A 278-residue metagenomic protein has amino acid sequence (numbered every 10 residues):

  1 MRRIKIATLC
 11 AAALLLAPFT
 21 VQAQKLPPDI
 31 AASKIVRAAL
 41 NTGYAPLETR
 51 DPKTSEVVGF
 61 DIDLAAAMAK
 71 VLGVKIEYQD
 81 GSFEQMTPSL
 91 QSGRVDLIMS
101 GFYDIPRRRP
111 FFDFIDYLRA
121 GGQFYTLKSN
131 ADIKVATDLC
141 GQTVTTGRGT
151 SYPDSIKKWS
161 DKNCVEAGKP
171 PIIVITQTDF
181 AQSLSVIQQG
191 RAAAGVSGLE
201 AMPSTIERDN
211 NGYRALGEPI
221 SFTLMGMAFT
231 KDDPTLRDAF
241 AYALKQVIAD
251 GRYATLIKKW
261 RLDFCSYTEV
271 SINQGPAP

Functional and structural regions predicted by a protein language model:
Q24-G101, T176, A239-F240, D250 (+2 more regions): Extracytoplasmic small-molecule ligand-binding "clamshell" domains of the periplasmic binding protein/Venus flytrap
V36-R37, V74-K75, S92-S100, Q142-T143 (+3 more regions): Alpha-to-beta junction loops
T42, L118-T126, E207-K245, L262-P278: Periplasmic-binding protein-like
I62, E77-P88, D132, P170-S185 (+1 more regions): Short helix-initiation/N-cap motifs at beta->coil->alpha
I62-V71, N130, T137-S151, G226-C265: Extended ligand-binding regions for polar small-molecule ligands
A66, K70, K75-D138, P276-A277: Acidic, polar ligand-binding/catalytic clefts
A66-L72, Y152-T176, I206-N210: Ligand-binding cleft/hinge of the Venus flytrap
E84-P88, F102-P110, D154-S160, V186-S221: A ligand-binding cleft/hinge motif common to bilobed small-molecule-binding domains
